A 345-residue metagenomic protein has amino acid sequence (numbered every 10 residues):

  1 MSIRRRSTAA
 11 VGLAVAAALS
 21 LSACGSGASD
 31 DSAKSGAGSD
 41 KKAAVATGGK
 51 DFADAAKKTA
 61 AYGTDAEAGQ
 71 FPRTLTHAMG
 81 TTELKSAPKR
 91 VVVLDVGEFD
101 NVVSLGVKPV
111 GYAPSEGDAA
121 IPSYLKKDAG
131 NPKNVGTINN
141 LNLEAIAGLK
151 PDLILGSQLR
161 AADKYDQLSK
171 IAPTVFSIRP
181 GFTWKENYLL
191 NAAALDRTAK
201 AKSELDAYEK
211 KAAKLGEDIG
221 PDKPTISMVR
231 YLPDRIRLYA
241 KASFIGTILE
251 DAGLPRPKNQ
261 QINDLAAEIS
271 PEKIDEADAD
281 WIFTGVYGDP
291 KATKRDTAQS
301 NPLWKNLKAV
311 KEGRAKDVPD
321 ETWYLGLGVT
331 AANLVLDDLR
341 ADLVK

Functional and structural regions predicted by a protein language model:
S2-L94, K200-I226, D289-R295, V318 (+1 more regions): Bacterial Sec-exported substrate-binding components of ABC uptake systems
M79, V135-L143, N263-S270: Short helix-initiation/N-cap motifs at beta->coil->alpha
R90, V96-A145: A short, structured surface patch at a secondary-structure boundary
R90-V102, A201-P255, N259: Basic- and aromatic-lined ligand-binding clefts that recognize polyanionic substrates
G117-P122, A161-D163, I178-L190, T225-T247 (+1 more regions): Extracytoplasmic ligand-binding site segments that recognize negatively charged/polar headgroups
K150-L155, P173, A279-I282: Proline-aspartate-enriched helix->loop->beta-strand connector
D163-P233, V329-K345: Extracytoplasmic substrate-binding proteins
D280-K345: Structured C-terminal subdomain patch of bacterial secreted/periplasmic proteins
